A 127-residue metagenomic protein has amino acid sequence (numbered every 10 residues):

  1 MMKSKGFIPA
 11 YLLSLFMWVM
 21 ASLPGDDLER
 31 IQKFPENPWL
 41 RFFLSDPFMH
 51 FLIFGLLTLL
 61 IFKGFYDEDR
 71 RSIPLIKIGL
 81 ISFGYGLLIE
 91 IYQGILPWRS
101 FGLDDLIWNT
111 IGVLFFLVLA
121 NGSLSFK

Functional and structural regions predicted by a protein language model:
M1-D104, T110, L114-K127: Bulky hydrophobic segments
